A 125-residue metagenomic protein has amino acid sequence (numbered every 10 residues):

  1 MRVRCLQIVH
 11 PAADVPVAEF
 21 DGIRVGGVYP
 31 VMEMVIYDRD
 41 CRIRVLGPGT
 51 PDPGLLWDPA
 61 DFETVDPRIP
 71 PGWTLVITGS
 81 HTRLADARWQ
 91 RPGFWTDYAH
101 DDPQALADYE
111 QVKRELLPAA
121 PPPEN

Functional and structural regions predicted by a protein language model:
M1-V17: Mixed-charge, Lys/Arg-rich low-complexity intrinsically disordered regions
H10-V15, T50-W57: Short, surface-exposed beta-strand/loop "edge" segments at domain boundaries and coil↔beta transitions
D14-P16, P30, G47, R83: Sparse, context-dependent recognition of short Cys/His-centered cofactor- or disulfide-binding micro-motifs
G22-M34: Conserved beta-strand/loop element in small beta-rich adapter and peptidoglycan-binding domains
V31-L55: SH3/SH3-like beta-barrel superfamily modules
D52-L106, E110: Intrinsically disordered, low-complexity, charged/polar segments
P103-N125: Charge/polar-rich, low-complexity and marginally structured segments
